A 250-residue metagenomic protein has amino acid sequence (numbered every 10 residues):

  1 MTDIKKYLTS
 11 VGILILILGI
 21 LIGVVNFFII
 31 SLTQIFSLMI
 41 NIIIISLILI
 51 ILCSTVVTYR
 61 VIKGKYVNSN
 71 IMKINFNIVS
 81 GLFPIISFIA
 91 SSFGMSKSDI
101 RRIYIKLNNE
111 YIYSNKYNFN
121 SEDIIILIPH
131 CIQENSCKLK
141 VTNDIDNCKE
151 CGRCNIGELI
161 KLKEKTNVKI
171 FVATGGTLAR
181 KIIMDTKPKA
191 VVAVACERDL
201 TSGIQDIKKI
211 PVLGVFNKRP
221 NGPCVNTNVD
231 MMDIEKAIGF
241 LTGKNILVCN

Functional and structural regions predicted by a protein language model:
M1-I15: Juxtamembrane interface helix immediately N-terminal to a transmembrane segment
L18-I156: N-terminal, charge-rich interaction modules
I128-P129, F171-G176, V192-C196: Short His-Asn-centered micro-motif
I145-K149, G203-P220: A short, gly/pro- and small-residue-rich
G152-V172: Mid-length scaffold segments of soluble, non-membrane domains
I156, A179-K181, D199-S202: Short, well-ordered alpha-helical microsegments
K187-K189: Proline-aspartate-enriched helix->loop->beta-strand connector
L213-N250: Ser/Thr/Gly-rich flexible loops in soluble cytosolic domains mediating phosphotransfer, phosphorylation
